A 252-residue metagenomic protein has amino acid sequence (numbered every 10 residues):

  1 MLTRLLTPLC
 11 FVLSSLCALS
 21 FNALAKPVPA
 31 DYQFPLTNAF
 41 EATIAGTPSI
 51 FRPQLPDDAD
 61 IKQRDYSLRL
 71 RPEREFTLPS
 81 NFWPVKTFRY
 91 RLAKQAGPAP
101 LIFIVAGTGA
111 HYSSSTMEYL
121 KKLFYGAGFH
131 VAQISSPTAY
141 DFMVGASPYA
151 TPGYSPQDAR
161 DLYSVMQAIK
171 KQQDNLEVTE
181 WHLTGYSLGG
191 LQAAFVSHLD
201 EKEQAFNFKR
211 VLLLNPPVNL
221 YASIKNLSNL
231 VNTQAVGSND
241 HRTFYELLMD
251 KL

Functional and structural regions predicted by a protein language model:
P8-S20: Bacterial N-terminal signal peptides
T43-G97: N-terminal cap/lid segment of alpha/beta-hydrolase-fold proteins
A93-A139: Short, surface-exposed "cap/lid" segments of acyl-processing enzymes
S135-A150: Glycine-rich "HGGG/HGxG" loop immediately N-terminal to the catalytic nucleophile of the alpha/beta-hydrolase
T151-Q173: Alpha/beta-hydrolase active-site loop
L183-G185, L214: Short beta-strand immediately N-terminal to the catalytic nucleophile in serine-hydrolase-like folds
G185-A193: Gly/Ala-rich beta-loop-alpha elbow adjacent to hydrolase catalytic centers
L199-L252: Alpha/beta-hydrolase-fold enzymes
